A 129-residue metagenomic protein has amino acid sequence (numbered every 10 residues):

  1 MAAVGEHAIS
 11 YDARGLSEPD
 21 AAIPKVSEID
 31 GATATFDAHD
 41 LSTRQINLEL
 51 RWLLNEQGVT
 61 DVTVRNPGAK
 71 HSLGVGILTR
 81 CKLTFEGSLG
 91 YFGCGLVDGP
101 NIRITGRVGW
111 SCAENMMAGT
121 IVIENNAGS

Functional and structural regions predicted by a protein language model:
M1-S129: Long, distal/terminal scaffolding or interaction modules with repetitive or compositionally biased sequence
